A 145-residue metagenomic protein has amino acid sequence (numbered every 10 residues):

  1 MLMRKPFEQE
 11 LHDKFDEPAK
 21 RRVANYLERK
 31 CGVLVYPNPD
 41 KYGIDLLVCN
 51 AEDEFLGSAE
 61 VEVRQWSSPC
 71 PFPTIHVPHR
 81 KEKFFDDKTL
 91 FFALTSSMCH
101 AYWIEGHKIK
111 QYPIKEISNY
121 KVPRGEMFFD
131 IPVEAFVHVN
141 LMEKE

Functional and structural regions predicted by a protein language model:
M1-N38: Acidic-basic catalytic patches of nuclease active cores, encompassing PD-(D/E)XK and other metal-cofactor nuclease
V33-D53: Active-site metal-binding core of divalent-cation-utilizing nuclease and nuclease-like domains
N38-P39, V61-E62, L94-T95: Short His-Asn-centered micro-motif
K41-G43, E54-S58, D86-T89: Short connector loops at helix/strand junctions that flank enzyme active sites, especially segments positioning acidic
I44, D87-F92, M98-A101: Short, surface-exposed beta-edge/turn micro-motifs
L46-S67: Conserved catalytic cores of phosphodiester-cleaving nucleases, focusing on short active-site segments
C49, S97-E145: Non-catalytic C-terminal interaction segments of nucleic acid-processing enzymes
Q65-F85: Active-site-adjacent loop/helix micro-motif of nuclease/hydrolase catalytic cores
